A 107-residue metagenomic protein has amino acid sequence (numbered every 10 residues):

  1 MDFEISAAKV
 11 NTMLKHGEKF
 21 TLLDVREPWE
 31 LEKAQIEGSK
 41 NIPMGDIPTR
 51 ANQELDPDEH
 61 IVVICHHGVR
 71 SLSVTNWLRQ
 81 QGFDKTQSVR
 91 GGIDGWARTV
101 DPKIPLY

Functional and structural regions predicted by a protein language model:
M1-T21, P28-H60, V69-Y107: Rhodanese-like catalytic fold shared by cysteine-dependent sulfurtransferases and DSP/PTP-type phosphatases
V63-I64: Short, surface-exposed ligand- or partner-binding patches at beta-edge/loop junctions that are enriched in aromatics
